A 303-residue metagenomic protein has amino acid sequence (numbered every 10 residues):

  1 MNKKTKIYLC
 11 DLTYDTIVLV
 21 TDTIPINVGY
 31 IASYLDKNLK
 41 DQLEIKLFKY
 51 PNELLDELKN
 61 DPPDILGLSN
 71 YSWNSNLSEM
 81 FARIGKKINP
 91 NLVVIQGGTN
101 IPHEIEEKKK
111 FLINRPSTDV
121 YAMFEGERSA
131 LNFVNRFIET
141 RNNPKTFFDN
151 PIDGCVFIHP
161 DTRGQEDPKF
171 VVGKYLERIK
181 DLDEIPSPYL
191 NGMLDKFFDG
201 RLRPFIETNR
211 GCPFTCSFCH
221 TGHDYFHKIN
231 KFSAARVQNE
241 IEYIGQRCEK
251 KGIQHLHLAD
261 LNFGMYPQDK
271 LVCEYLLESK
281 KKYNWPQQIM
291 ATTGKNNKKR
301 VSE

Functional and structural regions predicted by a protein language model:
N2-K6, G200-L202: A short, charged/proline- and glycine-enriched loop that marks the coil->beta-strand transition at the N-terminal
T5-V18: Nucleotide-activated donor-dependent transferases that construct or modify glycoconjugates
K6, D64-I65, V93, H255-H257: Structural motif
C10-T13, S69, G97, A259: Short hydrophobic segments within beta-strands
T16-V28: Glycine- and acidic-residue-enriched helix-capping/strand-helix junction motifs
I31, L54, L77, F81 (+4 more regions): A general structural detector for well-ordered alpha-helical segments in enzyme core domains, enriched
Y34, Q42-L176: Glycine-rich beta-alpha loop elements in corrinoid/cobalamin-binding modules across cobalamin-dependent enzymes
D167-P168, D183-E303: Radical SAM [4Fe-4S] cluster-binding motif and immediate context
